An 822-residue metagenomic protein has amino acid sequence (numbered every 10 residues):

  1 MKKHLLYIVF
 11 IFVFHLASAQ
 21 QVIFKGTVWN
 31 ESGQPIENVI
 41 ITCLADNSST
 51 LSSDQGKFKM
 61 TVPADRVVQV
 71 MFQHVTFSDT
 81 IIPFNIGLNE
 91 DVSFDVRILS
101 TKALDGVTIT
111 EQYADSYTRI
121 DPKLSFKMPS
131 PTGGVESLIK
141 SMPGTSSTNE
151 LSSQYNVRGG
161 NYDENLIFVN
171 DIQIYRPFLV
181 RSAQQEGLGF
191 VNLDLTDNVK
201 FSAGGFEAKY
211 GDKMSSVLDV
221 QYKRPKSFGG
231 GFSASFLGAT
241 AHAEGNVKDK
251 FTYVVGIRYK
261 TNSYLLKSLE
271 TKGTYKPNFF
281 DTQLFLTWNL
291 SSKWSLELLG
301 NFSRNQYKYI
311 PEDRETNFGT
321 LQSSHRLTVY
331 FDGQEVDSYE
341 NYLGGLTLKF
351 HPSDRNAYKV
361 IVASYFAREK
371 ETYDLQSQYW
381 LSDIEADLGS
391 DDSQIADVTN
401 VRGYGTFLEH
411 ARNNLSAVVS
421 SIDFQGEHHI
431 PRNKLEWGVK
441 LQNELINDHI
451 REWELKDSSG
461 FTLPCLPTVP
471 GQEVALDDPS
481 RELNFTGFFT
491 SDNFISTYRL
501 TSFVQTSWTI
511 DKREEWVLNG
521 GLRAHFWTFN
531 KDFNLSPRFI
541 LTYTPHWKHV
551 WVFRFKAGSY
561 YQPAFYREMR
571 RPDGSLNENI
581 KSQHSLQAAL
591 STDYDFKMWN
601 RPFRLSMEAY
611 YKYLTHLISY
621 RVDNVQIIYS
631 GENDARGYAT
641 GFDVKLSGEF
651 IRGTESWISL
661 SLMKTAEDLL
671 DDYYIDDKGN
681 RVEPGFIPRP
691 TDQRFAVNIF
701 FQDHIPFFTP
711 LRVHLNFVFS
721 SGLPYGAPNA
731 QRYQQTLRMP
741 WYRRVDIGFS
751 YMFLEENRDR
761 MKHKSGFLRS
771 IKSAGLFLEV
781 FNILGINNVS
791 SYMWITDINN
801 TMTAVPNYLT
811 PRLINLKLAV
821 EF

Functional and structural regions predicted by a protein language model:
W29-E31, T42-L44, M71-F77, G87-M128 (+4 more regions): Short, acidic, small-residue-rich periplasmic hinge/interaction motif at the N-terminus of Gram-negative outer-membrane
D46-K57: Short, acidic Ser/Thr/Gly-rich low-complexity loop/linker segments typical of extracellular and cell-surface proteins
S78, L88, Q112-N165, D171-F206 (+2 more regions): Periplasmic N-terminal accessory/gating domains of Gram-negative outer-membrane beta-barrel systems
G231, L237-Y259, K272-E312, E335-S364 (+1 more regions): Transmembrane beta-barrel wall of Gram-negative outer-membrane proteins
E312-D313, N317, W547-A589, P602 (+4 more regions): Surface-exposed extracellular loop regions of Gram-negative outer-membrane beta-barrel proteins, predominantly
K359-A363, K370, H546, S582-E649 (+3 more regions): Membrane-embedded beta-barrel scaffold of Gram-negative outer-membrane proteins
I510-R513, Y611-Y613, N633-G726, A819: Gram-negative outer-membrane beta-barrel transporters
S656, P710, V718-P728, Y751-F822: C-terminal beta-signal and adjacent terminal beta-strands/loops of Gram-negative outer-membrane beta-barrel proteins
